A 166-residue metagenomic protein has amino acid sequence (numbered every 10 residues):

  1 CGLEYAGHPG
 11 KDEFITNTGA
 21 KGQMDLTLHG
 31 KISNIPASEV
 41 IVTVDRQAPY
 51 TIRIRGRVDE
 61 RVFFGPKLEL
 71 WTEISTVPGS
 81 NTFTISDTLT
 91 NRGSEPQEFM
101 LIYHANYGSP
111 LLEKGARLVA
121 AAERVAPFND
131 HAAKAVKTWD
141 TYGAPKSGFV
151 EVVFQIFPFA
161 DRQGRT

Functional and structural regions predicted by a protein language model:
C1-P78, T82-T84, Y107-S147, Q155-T166: Surface-exposed acidic/polar loop and edge beta-strand patches at domain peripheries
D87-T88, A105: Generic detector of well-ordered alpha-helical packing
T88-E95: Asparagine-centered strand-capping/turn motif at beta-strand->loop junctions
E95-I102: Short, hydrophobic/aromatic beta-strand segments
